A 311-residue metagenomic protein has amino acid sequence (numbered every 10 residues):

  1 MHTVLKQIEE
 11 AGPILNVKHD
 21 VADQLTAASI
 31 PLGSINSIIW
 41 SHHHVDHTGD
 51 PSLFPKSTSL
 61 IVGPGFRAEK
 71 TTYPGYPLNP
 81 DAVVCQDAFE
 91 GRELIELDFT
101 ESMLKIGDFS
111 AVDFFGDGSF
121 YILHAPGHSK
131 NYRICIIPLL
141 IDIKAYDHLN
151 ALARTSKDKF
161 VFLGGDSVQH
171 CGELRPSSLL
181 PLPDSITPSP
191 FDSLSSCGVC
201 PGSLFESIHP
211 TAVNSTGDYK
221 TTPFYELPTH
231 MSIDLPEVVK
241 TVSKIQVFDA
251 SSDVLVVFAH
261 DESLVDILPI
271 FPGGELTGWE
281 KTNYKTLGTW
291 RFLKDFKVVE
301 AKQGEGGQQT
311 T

Functional and structural regions predicted by a protein language model:
M1, L53-P55, E96-P176: Catalytic core of the metallo-beta-lactamase
M1-K6, G12-L15, I61: N-terminal non-catalytic accessory region
E9-V21, D158-T311: Cap/insert and terminal regions of metallo-dependent hydrolase folds
P13-I30, S34, L53, G63-H124 (+4 more regions): Metallo-beta-lactamase
S34-D46: Metallo-beta-lactamase
G49-S57, I267-P272: Metal-dependent catalytic neighborhoods of phosphoester/phosphodiester hydrolases
K56-S59, S252-V254: A short helix->loop->beta-strand "cap" motif at the edges of active sites that frequently abuts
T58-P64, L163, E280: Short hydrophobic/aromatic-enriched beta-strand-loop microsegments
